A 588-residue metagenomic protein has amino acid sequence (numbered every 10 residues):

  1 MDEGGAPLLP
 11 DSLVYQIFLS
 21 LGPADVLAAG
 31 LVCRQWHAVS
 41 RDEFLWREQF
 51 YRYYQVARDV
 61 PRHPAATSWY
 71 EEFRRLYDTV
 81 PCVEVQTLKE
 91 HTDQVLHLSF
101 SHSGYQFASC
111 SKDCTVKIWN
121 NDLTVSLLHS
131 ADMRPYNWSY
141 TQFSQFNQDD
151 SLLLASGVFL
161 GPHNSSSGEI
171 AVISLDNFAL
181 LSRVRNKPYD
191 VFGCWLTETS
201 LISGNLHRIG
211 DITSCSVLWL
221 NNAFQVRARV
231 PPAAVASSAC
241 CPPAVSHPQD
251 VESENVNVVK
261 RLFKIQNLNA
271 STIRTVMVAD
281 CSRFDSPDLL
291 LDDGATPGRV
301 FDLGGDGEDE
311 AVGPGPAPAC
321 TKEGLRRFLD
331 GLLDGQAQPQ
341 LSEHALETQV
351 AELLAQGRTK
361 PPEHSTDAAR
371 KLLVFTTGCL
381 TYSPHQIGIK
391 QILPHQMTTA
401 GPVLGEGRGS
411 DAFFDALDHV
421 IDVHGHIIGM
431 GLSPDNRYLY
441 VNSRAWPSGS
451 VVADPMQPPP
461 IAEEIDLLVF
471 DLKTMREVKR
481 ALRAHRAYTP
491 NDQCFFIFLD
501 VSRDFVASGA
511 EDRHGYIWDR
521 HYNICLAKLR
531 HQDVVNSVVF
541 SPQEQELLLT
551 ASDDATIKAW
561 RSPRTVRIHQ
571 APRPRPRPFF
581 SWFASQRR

Functional and structural regions predicted by a protein language model:
D2, A24, G30-L96, Q266-N269 (+7 more regions): Intrinsically disordered, low-complexity acidic/Ser/Thr/Pro-rich linker and tail segments in large eukaryotic scaffolds
Q86-E90, S126-P135, S182-R185, H419-I421 (+3 more regions): Short C-terminal beta-strands that terminate individual repeats in beta-propeller domains, predominantly WD40 blades
D93-S99, P135-Q145, Y189-C194, H426-M430 (+2 more regions): Canonical WD40 repeat/beta-propeller blade segments in eukaryotic WD-repeat proteins
L98-Y105, F146-D149, C194-T199, D422 (+3 more regions): Loop/turn segments within WD40 beta-propeller blades
F107, D150-L153, L201-I202, L439 (+2 more regions): Hydrophobic beta-strand positions that form the internal "hydrophobic ladder" of WD40/Gbeta-like beta-propeller blades
C110-D113, S443-R444, G509-D512, A551-D554: Conserved strand-to-loop turn within each blade of WD40 beta-propeller repeats
V116-N120, N164-D176, I212-N221, L467-K473 (+3 more regions): WD40-repeat beta-propellers
S156-S166, I209-C215, S383-L393, N442-A462: Short, conserved, GDST-rich strand-edge loop motifs in beta-rich repeat architectures
